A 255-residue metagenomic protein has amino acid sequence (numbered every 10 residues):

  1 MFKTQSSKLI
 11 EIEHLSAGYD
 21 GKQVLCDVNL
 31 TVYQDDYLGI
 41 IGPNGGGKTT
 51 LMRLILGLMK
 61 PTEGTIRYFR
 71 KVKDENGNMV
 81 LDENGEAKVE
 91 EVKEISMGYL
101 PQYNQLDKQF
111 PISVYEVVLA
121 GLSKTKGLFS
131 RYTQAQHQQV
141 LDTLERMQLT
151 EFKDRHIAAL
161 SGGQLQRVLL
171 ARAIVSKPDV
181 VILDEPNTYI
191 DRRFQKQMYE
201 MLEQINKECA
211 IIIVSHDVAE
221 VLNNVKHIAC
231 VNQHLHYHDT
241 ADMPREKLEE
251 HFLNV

Functional and structural regions predicted by a protein language model:
I41-P43: The feature captures the beta-strand-to-loop junction immediately N-terminal to the Walker
L56: Helix-to-loop junction immediately C-terminal to a conserved catalytic motif
Q134-F152: Conserved ABC ATPase "signature" region
H156-L160, Q164: Conserved ABC ATPase signature
V181-E185: Catalytic Walker B motif of ABC-type/P-loop ATPase nucleotide-binding domains
N223, V231-V255: Conserved beta-strand-loop-alpha-helix hinge in the C-terminal portion of ABC ATPase nucleotide-binding domains
